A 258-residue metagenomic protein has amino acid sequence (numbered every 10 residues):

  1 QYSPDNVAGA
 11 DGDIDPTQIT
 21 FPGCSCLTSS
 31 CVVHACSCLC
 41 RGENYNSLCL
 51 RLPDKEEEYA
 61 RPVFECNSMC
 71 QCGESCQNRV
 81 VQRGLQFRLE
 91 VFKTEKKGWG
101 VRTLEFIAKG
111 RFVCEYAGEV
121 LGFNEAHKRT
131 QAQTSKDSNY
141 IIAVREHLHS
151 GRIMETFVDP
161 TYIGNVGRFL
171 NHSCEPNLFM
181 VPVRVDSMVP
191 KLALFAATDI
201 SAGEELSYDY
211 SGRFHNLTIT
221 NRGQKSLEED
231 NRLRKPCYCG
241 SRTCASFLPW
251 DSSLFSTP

Functional and structural regions predicted by a protein language model:
Q1-W99, S226-E228, L233-P236, G240-P258: Accessory low-complexity/Zn-finger-associated flanking regions of SET/PR-domain chromatin methyltransferases
V33-C40, N46-C49, S75-V80, E115-Y116 (+5 more regions): Intrinsically disordered, low-complexity regions enriched in proline, serine, glycine and charged residues
L52, E58-F64, S68-M69, R79-R184 (+3 more regions): Catalytic cores of histone-lysine modification enzymes
E105-F106, V189-S211: Acidic/histidine-enriched ion/cofactor-binding microenvironments in catalytic or ligand-binding pockets
E119, Y208, T218-L227, N231-R234: Composition- and surface-driven signal marking solvent-exposed, interaction-prone regions in large proteins
